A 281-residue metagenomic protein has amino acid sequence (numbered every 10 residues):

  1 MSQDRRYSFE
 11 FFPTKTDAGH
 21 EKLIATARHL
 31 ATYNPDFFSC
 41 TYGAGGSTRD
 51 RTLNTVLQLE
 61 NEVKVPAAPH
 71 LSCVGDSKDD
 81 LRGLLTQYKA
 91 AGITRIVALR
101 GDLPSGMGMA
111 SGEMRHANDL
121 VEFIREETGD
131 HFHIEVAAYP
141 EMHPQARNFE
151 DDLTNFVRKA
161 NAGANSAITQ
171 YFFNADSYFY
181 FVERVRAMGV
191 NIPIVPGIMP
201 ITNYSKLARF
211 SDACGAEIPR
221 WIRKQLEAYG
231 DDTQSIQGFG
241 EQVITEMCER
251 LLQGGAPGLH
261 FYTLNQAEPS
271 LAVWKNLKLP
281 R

Functional and structural regions predicted by a protein language model:
M1-C40: Conserved N-terminal beta1-alpha1 strand-loop-helix module at the mouth
M1-S2, A27-N34, L53-K64, L85-I93 (+3 more regions): Acidic (Asp/Glu)-rich catalytic clusters
R6-K22, A67-D79, H133-D151, A228-Q242: Active-site mouth loops of central-metabolism enzymes
S8, S39, V97-A98, I168 (+1 more regions): Conserved beta-strand positions in the central sheet of alpha/beta enzyme cores
E10, F38, Y88, K159 (+3 more regions): Conserved, mostly hydrophobic/aromatic
F11-T14, T41-G45, H70-D76, G101-D102 (+5 more regions): Active-site beta-loop-alpha junctions enriched in small/polar residues
A18, G112-Y139, A187-E241, E246 (+1 more regions): Active-site pocket-lining/capping segments in soluble small-molecule metabolic enzymes
A18-H20, G46-L59, S77-G83, D102-I124 (+3 more regions): Active-site-adjacent beta->alpha loops and helix N-cap segments on the catalytic face of soluble alpha/beta enzymes
